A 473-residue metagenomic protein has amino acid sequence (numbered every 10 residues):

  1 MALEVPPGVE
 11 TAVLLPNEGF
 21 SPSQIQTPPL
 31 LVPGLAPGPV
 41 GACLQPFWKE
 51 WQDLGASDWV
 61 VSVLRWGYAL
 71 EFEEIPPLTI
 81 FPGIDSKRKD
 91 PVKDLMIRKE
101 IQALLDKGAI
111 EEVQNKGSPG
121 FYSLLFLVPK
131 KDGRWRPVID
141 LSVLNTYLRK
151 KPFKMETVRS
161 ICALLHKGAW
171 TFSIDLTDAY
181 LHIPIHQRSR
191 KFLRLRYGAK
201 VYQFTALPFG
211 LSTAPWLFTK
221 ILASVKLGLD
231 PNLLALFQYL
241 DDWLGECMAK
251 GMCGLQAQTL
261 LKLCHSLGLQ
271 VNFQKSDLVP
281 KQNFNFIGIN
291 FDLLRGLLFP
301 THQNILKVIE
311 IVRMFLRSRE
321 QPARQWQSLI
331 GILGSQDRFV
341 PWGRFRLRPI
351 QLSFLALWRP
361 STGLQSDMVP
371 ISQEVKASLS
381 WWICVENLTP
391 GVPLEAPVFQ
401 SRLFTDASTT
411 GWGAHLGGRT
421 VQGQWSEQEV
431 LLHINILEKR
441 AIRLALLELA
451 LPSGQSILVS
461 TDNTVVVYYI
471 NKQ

Functional and structural regions predicted by a protein language model:
L3-F153, K200, F237-D242, V340-V375: Reverse-transcribing Pol proteins
V60, P215-C264, A445-T461: Active-site palm subdomain of RNA-directed nucleic acid polymerases
I80-K87, R136-N145, L195-T219, S318 (+1 more regions): Short, conserved non-catalytic motifs in the polymerase core
L104, A169, Y180, K200-L234 (+1 more regions): Conserved pre-motif C helix in the palm subdomain of viral-like polymerases
D132-N145, I161-I185, Q325-S328, L403-T405: Conserved catalytic palm subdomain of right-hand nucleotidyl-transferase polymerases, strongest for RNA-directed enzymes
N145-K151, H182-P184, P231-L267, I289-P300 (+2 more regions): Catalytic palm subdomain of template-directed nucleic-acid polymerases, centered on the conserved carboxylate motif
R149, L278-L394: C-terminal reverse transcriptase regions that engage the nucleic-acid substrate
A199-L217, I221-A223, M314, G417-R440 (+1 more regions): A short, polar/acidic, helix/strand-boundary loop motif
